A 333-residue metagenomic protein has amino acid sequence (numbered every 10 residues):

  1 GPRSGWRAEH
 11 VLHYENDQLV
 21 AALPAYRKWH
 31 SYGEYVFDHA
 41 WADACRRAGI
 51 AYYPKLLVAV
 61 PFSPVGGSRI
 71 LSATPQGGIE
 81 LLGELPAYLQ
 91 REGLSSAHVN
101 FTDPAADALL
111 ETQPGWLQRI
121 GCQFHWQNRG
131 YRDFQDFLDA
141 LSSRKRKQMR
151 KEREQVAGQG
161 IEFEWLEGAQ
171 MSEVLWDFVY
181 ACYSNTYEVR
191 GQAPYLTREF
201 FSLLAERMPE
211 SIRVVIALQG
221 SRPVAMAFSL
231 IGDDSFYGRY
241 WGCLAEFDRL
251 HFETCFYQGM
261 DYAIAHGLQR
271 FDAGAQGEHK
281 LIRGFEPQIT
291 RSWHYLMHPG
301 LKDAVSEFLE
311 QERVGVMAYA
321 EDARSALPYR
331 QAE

Functional and structural regions predicted by a protein language model:
G1-E333: N-acyltransferase acceptor-side catalytic subdomain
